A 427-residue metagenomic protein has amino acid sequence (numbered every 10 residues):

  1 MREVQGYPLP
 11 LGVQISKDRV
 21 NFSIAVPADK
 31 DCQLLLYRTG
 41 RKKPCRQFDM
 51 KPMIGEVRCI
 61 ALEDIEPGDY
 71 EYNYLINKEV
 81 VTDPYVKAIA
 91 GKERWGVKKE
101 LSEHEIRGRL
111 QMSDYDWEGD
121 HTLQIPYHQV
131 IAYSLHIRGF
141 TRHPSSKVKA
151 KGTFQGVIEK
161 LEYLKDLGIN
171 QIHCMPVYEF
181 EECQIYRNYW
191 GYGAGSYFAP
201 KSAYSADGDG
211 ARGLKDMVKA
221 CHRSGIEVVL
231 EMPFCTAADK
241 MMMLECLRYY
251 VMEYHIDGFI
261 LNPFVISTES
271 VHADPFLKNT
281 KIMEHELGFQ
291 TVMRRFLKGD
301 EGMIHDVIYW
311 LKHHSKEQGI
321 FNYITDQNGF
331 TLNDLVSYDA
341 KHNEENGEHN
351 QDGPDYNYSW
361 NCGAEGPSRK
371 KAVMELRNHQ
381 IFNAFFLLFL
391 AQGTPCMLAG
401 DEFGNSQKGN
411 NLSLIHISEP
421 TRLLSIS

Functional and structural regions predicted by a protein language model:
M1-R19, C45, P52-A132, R142-S145: The feature marks proteins involved in alpha-glucan
I24, L135, L164, C174 (+5 more regions): Conserved, mostly hydrophobic/aromatic
A25-D31: Short proline/glycine-enriched turn/loop motifs at strand-loop junctions of beta-rich domains
E100-S102, F264-A399, F403-G404: Conserved alpha/beta catalytic core and glycan-binding cleft of carbohydrate-active enzymes
S146-G152, F180-R223, T236-E253, E345-E365: Aromatic- and acidic-residue-enriched carbohydrate-binding clefts of CAZyme catalytic domains
E159-Y178: Catalytic domains of carbohydrate-active enzymes, especially glycoside hydrolases
R223-E227, P233-L287: Active-site neighborhood of glycoside hydrolase catalytic domains
I415-S427: Single conserved hydrophobic/aromatic residue that forms the stacking wall/gate of nucleotide- or nucleobase-binding
